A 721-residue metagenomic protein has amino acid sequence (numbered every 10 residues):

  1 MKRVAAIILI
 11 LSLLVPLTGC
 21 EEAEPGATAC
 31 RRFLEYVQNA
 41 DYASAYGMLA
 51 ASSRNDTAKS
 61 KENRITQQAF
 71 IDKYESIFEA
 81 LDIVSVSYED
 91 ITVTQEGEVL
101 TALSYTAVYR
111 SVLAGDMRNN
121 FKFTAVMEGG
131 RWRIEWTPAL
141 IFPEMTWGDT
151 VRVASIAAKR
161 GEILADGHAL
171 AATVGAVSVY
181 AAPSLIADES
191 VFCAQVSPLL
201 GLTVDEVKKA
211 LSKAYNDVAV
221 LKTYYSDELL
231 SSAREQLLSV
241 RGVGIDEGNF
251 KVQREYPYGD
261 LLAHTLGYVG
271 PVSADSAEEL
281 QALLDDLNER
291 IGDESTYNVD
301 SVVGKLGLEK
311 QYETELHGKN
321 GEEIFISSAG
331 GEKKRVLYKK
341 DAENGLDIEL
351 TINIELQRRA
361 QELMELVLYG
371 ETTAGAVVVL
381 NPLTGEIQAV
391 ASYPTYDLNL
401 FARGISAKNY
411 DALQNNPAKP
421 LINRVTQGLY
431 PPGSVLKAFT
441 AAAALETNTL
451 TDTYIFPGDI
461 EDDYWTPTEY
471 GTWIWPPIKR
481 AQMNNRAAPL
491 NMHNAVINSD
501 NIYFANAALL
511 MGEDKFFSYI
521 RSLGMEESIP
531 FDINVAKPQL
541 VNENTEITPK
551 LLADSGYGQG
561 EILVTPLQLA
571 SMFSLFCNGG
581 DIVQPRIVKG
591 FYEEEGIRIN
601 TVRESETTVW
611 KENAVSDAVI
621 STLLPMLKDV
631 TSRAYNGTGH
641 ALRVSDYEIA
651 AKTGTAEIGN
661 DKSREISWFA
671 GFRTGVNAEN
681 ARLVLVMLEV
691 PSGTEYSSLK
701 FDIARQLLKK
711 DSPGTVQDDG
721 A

Functional and structural regions predicted by a protein language model:
K2-I10: Sec-dependent signal peptide recognition, specifically the positively charged N-region followed immediately by
L9-L17: Hydrophobic core
T18-E35, N39: Short, low-complexity N-terminal intrinsically disordered segments enriched in polar/charged residues
E21-E22, T28, A43-A102: Short solvent-exposed beta->alpha transition segments
F33, A45-Y46, A125, L623: Hydrophobic pocket/interface hotspot
L34-N39, G47-R54, E75, E79 (+16 more regions): Sec-exported extracytoplasmic/periplasmic mature domains
S76-A376, Y396-P420, L429, T601-E606: Extracytoplasmic/periplasmic proteins that interact with beta-lactams or build/remodel peptidoglycan
S327-K339, E343, I352, G375 (+5 more regions): Beta-lactam-recognizing serine transpeptidase/beta-lactamase-like catalytic domain environment
